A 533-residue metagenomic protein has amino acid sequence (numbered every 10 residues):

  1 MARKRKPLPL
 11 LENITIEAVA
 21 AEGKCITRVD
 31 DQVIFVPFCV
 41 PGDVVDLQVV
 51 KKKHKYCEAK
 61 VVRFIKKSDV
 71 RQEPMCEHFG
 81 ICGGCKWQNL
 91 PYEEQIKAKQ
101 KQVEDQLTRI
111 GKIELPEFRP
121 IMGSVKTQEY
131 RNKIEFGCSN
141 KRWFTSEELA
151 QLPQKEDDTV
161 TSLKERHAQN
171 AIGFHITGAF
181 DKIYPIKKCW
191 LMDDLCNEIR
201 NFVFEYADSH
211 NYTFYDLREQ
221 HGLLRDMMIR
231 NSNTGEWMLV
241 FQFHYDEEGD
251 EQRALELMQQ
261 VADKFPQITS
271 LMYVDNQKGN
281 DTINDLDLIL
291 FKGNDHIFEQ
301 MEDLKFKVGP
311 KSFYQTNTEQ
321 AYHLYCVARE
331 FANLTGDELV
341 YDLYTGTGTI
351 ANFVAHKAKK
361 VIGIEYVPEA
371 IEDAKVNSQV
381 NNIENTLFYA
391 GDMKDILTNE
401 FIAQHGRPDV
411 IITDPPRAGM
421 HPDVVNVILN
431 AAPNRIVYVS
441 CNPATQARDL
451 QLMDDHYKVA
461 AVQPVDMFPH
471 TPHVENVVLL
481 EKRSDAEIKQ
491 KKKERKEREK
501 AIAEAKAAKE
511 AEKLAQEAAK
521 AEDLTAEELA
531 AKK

Functional and structural regions predicted by a protein language model:
M1-P74, H78, L387, D395: Terminal RNA-binding accessory module
A2-N13, A18-G23, E248-K533: Rossmann-like S-adenosyl-L-methionine
C25-D30, G173-I176, V240-Q242, A374: Short, acidic/hydrophobic/Gly-rich beta-strand patch recurrent on exposed beta strands that often constitutes part
D46-Q48, E135, Y341: Hydrophobic beta-strand signal
V62-P74, G80-T213, E247: Extended interfacial segments that mediate partner engagement and assembly in macromolecular machines
R119-K126, L217, L224-D226, P464-M467: Short, solvent-exposed loop/turn elements at beta->coil junctions and helix N-caps that rim active or binding pockets
I229, G235-H244, K305-G309, V410: Short, aliphatic-rich beta-strand segments
